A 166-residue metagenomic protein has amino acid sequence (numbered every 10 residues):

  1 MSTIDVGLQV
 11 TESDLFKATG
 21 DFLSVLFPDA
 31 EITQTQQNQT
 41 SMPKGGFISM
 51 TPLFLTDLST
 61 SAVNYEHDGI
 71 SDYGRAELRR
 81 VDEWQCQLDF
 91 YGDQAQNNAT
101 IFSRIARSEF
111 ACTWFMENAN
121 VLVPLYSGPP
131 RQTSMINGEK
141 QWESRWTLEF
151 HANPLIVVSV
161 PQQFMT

Functional and structural regions predicted by a protein language model:
M1-D72: Small/polar-rich, solvent-exposed N-terminal microdomains that initiate assembly or binding
K44, T51, L58-S59, E83-N98: Short, well-structured hydrophobic secondary-structure segments
S49-T51, D89, L125, H151: Residues in well-ordered beta-strands of folded domains
S71-E77, N137: Short beta-strand/turn micro-motifs at beta-sheet edges
L78-D93, F102, E143-P154: Oligomerization/assembly interface segments of phage tail-like spikes and tubes
T100-R107, M165: Short amphipathic alpha-helices in soluble, non-transmembrane regions that often serve as interface/regulatory elements
R107-V158: Acidic-leaning, charged glycine-interspersed low-complexity segments
V158-T166: Acidic/histidine-enriched, glycine/proline-rich intrinsically disordered or flexible terminal extensions
